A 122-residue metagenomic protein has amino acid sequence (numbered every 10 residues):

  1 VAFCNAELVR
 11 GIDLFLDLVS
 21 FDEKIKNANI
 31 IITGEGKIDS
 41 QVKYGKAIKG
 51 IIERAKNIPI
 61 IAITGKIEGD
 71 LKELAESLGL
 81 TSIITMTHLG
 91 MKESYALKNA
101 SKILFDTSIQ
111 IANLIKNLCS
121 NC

Functional and structural regions predicted by a protein language model:
V1-C122: N-terminal loops that bind phosphate or other acidic moieties and the adjacent beta-alpha structural core
